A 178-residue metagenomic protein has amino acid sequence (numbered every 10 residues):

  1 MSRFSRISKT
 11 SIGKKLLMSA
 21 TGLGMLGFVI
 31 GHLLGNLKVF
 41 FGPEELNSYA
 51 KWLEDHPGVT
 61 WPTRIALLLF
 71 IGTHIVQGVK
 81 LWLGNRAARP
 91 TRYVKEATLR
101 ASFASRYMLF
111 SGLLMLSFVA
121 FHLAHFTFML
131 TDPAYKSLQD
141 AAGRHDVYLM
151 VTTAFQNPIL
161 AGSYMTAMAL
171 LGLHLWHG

Functional and structural regions predicted by a protein language model:
M1-G178: Membrane-embedded alpha-helical bundles that constitute the cytochrome b-like, heme-associated redox core of multi-pass
